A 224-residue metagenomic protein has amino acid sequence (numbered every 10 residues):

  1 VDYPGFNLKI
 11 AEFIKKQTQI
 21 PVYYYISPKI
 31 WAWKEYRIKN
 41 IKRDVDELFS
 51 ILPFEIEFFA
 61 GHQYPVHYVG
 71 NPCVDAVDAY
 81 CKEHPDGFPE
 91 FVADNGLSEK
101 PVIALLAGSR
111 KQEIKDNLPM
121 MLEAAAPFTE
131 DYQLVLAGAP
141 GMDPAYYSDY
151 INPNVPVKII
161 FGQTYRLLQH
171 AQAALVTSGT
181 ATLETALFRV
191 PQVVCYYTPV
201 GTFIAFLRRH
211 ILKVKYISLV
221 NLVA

Functional and structural regions predicted by a protein language model:
V1-A224: Nucleotide-activated sugar donor-binding and catalytic core shared by glycosyltransferases and related lipid-linked
